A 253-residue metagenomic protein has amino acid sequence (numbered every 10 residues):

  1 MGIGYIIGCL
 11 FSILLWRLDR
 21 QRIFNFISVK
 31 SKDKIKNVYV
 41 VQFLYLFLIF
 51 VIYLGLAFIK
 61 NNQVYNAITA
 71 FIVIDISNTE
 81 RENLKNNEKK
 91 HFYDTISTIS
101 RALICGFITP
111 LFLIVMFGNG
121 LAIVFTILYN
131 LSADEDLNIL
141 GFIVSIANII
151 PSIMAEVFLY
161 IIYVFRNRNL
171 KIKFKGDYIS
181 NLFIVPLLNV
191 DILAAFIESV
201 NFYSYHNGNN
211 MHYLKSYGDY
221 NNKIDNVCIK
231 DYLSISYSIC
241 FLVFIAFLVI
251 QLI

Functional and structural regions predicted by a protein language model:
M1-I253: Hydrophobic N-terminal alpha-helices or hydrophobic patches in metabolic proteins across all domains of life
